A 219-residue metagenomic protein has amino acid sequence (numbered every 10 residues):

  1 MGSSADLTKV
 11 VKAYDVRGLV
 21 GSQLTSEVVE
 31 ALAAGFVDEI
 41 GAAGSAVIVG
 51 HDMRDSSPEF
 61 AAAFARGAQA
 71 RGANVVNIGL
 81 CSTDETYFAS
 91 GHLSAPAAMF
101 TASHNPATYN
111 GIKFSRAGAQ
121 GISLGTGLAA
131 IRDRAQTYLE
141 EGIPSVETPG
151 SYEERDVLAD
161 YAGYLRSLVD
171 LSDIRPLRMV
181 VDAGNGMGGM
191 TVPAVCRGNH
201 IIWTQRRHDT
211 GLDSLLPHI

Functional and structural regions predicted by a protein language model:
M1-F64, A70-R71, S151-L177: An N-terminal, well-structured beta->alpha segment
D6-K12, V16, V20, T108-N110 (+3 more regions): Glycine-rich, flexible loop/turn motifs
Y14, H51, T101, V181-G184: Active-site flanking residues adjacent to catalytic metal/cofactor-binding acidic residues
R17, R54, N105, A119-Q120 (+1 more regions): Short, glycine-/Ser/Thr-/acidic-enriched flexible segments
R17-V20, D52, C81, K113 (+1 more regions): Gly/Ser/Thr-rich beta-alpha loop segments that engage phosphate groups in nucleotides
S22, S57-A61, T108, L124 (+1 more regions): Alpha-helix N-cap/helix-start motif
A46-N110, A194-I219: N-terminal small/polar loop signature for handling phosphorylated ligands or for N-terminal nucleophile
N110-I219: Gly/Ser/Thr-enriched, mixed-charge loops and adjacent short helices that form phosphate/oxyanion-binding elements
